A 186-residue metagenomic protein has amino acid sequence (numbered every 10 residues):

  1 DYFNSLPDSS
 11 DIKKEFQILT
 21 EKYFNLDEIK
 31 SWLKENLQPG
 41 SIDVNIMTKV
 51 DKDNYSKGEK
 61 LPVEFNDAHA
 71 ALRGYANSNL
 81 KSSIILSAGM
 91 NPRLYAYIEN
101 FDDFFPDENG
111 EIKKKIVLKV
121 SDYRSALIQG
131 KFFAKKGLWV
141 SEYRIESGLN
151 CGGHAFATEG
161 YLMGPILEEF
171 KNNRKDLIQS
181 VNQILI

Functional and structural regions predicted by a protein language model:
D1-M90, L94: Long, compositionally biased, glycine/small-hydrophobic-enriched stretches that function as flexible linkers, tethers
F3, F16, F24, F65 (+4 more regions): Phenylalanine-focused residue identity feature
Q38-V44, L94-F105, K175-L185: Short, composition-biased local secondary-structure segments
T48-K57, S78-L80, N109-E111, G153-E169: Gly-rich Lys/Arg/Thr-decorated short loops/hinges at beta-loop-alpha junctions or inter-strand turns that position
S56, K60-S141, L149: Core catalytic machinery and nucleic-acid-binding channels of phosphodiester-processing enzymes
K114-I186: Glycine-rich phosphate/ribose-binding loops and adjacent secondary-structure elements that form binding surfaces
